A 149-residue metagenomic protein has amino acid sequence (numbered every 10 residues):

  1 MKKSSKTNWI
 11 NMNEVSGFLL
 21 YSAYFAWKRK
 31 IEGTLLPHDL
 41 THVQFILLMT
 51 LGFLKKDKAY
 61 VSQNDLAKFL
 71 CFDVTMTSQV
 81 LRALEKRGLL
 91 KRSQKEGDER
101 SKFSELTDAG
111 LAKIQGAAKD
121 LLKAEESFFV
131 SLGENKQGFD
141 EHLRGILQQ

Functional and structural regions predicted by a protein language model:
M1-H38, R87: N-terminal leader segment of winged-helix/HTH proteins
M1-W9, K58, E134-Q149: C-terminal regulatory/oligomerization modules of transcriptional regulators
K3, R82-E141: Charged, amphipathic alpha-helical coiled-coil/dimerization segments
L19, I46-T50, A112: Pre-recognition alpha-helix immediately N-terminal to the DNA-recognition helix within helix-turn-helix or winged-helix
F25, R29-D73: N-terminal helix-turn-helix DNA-binding core of bacterial DNA-binding proteins
Q63, L81-R82: Short, hydrophobic-biased segments on the C-terminal half of alpha helices that form "recognition helices"
